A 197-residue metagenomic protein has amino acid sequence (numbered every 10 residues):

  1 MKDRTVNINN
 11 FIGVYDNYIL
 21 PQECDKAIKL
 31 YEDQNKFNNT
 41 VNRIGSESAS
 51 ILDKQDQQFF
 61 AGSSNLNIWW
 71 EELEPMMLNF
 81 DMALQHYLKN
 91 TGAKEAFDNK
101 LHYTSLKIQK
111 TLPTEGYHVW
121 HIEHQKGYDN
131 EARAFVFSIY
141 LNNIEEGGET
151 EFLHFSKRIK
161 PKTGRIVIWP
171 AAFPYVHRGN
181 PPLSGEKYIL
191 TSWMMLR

Functional and structural regions predicted by a protein language model:
M1-I166, P174-R197: Fe(II)/2-oxoglutarate oxygenase catalytic core
